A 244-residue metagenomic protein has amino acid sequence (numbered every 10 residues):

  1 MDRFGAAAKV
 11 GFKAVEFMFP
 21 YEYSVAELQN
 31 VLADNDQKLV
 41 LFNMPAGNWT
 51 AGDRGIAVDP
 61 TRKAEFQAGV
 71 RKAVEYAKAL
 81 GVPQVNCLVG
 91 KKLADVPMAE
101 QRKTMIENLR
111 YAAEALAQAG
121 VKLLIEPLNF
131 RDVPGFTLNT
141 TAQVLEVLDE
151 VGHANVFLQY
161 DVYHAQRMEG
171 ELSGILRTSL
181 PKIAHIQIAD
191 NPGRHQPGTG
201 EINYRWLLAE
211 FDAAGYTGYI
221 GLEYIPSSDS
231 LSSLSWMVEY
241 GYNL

Functional and structural regions predicted by a protein language model:
M1-A8, G81-P83, L138-Y160, H164-L244: Histidine-acidic metal/acid-base catalytic patches
M1-K78, A117, D149, H153 (+3 more regions): N-terminal pre-domain/capping segments
K13-A14, K38, P83, K122 (+1 more regions): Residue-level detector of anion-binding/catalytic polar loops
E16, V40-N43, N86, L124 (+2 more regions): Conserved beta-strand positions in the central sheet of alpha/beta enzyme cores
F17, G55, A94, V133 (+2 more regions): Generic anion/oxyanion-binding catalytic loop in active/binding sites
M18-F19, A64, K103, G135 (+2 more regions): Residue-level marker of alpha-helix boundaries and capping positions
Y21, P45-N48, V89-L93, P127-R131 (+3 more regions): Active-site-proximal loop/turn and secondary-structure-junction residues that shape catalytic pockets, frequently
I56-F157: Active-site acidic/histidine proton-transfer and metal-coordination neighborhood in alpha/beta enzyme cores
